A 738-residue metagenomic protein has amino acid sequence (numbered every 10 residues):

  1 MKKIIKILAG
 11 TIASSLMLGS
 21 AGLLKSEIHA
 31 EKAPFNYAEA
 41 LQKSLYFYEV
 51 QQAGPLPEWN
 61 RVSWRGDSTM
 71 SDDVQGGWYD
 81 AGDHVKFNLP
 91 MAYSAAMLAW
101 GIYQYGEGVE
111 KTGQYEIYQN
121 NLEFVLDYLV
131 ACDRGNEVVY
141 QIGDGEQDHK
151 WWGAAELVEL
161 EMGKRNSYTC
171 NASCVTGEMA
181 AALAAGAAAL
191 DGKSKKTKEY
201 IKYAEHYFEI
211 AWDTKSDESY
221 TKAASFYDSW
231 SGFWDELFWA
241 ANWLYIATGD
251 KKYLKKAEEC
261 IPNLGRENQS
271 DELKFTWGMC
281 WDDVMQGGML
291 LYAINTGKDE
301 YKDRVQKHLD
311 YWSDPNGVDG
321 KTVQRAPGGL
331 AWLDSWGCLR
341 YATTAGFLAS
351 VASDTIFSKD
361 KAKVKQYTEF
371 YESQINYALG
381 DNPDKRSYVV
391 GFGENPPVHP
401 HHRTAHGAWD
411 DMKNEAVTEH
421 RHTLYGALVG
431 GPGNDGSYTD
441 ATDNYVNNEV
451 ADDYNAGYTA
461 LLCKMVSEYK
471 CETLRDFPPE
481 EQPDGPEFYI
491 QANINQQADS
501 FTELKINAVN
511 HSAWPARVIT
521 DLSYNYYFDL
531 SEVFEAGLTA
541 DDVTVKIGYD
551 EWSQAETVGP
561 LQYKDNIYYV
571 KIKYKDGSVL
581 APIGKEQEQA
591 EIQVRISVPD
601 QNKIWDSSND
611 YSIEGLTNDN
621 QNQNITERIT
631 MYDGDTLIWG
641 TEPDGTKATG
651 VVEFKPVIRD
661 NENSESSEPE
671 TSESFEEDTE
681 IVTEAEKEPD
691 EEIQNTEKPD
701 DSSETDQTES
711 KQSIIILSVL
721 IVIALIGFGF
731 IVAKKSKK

Functional and structural regions predicted by a protein language model:
A13-S14, I28-Y46, V50-G101, G143-G186 (+6 more regions): Aromatic (Trp/Tyr) and acidic
M17-E27: C-terminal segment of classical bacterial N-terminal signal peptides
K470-F501: Low-complexity, acidic Ser/Thr/Pro/Gly-rich terminal tails and inter-domain linkers that flank the onset of structured
A498-L530: Short beta-strand elements of extracellular/lumenal beta-sandwich folds
L530-D576: A surface/secretory-pathway sequence property marking extracellular, secreted, or lumenal proteins enriched
S578-A581, Q587-D660: Terminal connector regions
I658-S710: C-terminal low-complexity, Ser/Thr- and acidic/Pro-rich disordered "stalk" regions positioned immediately N-terminal
I723-K738: C-terminal membrane-anchoring or membrane-association module
